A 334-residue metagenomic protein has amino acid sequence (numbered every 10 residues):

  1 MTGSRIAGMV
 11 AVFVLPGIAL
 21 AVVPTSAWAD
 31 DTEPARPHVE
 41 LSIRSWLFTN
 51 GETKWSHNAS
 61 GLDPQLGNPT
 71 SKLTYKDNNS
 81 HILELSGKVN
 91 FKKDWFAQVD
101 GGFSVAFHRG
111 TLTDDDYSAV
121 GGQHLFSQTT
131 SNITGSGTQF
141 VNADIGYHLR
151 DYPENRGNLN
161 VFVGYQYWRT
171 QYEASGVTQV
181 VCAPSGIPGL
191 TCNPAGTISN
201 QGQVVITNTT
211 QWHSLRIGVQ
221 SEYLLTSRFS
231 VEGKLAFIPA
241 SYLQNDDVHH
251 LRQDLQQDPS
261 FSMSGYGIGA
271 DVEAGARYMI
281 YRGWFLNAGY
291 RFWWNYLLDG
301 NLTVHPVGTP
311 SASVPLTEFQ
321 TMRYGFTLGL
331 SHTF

Functional and structural regions predicted by a protein language model:
M1-H38: Cleavable N-terminal export/targeting peptides
D30-V39, K92-A97, R150-L159, L225-V231 (+1 more regions): Short loop/turn motifs that connect adjacent beta-strands in outer-membrane beta-barrel proteins
V39-T49, V99-V105, Y147, V161-R169 (+5 more regions): Transmembrane beta-barrel strands of outer-membrane/channel proteins
G51-S80, F103-V141, Y167-W212, P239-E273 (+1 more regions): Extracellular/periplasm-exposed beta-strand and loop segments of Gram-negative cell-envelope proteins, dominated by
L85-G87, V141-I145, V161, I217-V219 (+2 more regions): Membrane-embedded beta-strands of outer-membrane beta-barrel proteins, especially the hydrophobic/small aromatic
G87-F91, Y147-L149, S221-Y223, S227-F229 (+2 more regions): Residue-level signature of outer-membrane beta-barrel architecture
W212-L215, Y223-L224: Short, surface-exposed binding/anchoring microloops in extracellular/periplasmic proteins
Y281, R291-L298: Short Gly/Pro-enriched loop/turn and capping motifs at secondary-structure junctions
